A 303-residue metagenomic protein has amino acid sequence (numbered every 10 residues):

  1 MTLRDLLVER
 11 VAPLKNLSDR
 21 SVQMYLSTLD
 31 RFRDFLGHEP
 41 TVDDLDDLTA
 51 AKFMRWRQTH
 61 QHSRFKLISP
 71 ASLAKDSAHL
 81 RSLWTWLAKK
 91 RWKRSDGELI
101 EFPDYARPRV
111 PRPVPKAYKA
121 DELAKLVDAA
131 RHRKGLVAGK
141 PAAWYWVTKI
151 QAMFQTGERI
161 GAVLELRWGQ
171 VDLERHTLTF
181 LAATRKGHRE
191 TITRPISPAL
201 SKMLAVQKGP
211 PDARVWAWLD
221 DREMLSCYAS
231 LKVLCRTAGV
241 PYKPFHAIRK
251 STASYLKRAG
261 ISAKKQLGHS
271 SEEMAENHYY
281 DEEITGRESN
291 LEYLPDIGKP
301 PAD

Functional and structural regions predicted by a protein language model:
M1, R175, E273, N277 (+2 more regions): C-terminal secondary-structure termini that scaffold catalytic or DNA-interacting sites
V8-R20, S27-V114, A129-A138: N-terminal core-binding DNA-recognition domain of tyrosine recombinases/integrases
D43, R94-S95, R109-R131, K186-P198 (+1 more regions): DNA breakage-rejoining catalytic core of tyrosine-based enzymes
A74, Y105-I160, L164: Basic, Lys/Arg- and aromatic-enriched nucleic-acid-binding interface segment
Q151, Q155, G161-A162, A247-S270: C-terminal catalytic core of tyrosine-transesterase DNA break-rejoin enzymes
T156, E165-L204: Conserved tyrosine-mediated DNA breakage-rejoining catalytic core shared by Y-recombinases
Q170-T177, A259-H278: Short, polar N-cap/turn motifs at the start of nucleic acid-interacting alpha helices
P195-P241: Active-site/catalytic core of tyrosine-dependent DNA strand-transfer enzymes
